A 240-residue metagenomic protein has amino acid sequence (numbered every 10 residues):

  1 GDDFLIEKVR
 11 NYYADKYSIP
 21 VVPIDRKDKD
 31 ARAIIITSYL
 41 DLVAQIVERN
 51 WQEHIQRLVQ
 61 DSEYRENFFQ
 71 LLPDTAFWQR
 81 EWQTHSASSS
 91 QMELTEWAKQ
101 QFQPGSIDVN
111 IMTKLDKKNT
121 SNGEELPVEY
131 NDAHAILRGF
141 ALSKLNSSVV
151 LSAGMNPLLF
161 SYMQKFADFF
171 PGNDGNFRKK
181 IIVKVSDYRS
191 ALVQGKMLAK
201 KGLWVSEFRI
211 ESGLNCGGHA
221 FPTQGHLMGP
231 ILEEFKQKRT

Functional and structural regions predicted by a protein language model:
G1-L159: Long, compositionally biased, glycine/small-hydrophobic-enriched stretches that function as flexible linkers, tethers
V21, D25, N122, N173-N176 (+2 more regions): Generic, low-specificity signal for short hydrophobic/alpha-helical stretches with a mild N-terminal bias, encompassing
D28, K117, L126-V128, P171 (+3 more regions): Residue-level signal for well-ordered alpha-helical segments
T113-S121, S143-L145, G175-N176, G218-L232: Gly-rich Lys/Arg/Thr-decorated short loops/hinges at beta-loop-alpha junctions or inter-strand turns that position
A133, N156-P171, D187-A191, P222-Q224: Active-site-adjacent beta->alpha loops and helix N-cap segments on the catalytic face of soluble alpha/beta enzymes
G139-K144, M163-D174, L198-G202: Acidic (Asp/Glu)-rich catalytic clusters
K179-T240: Glycine-rich phosphate/ribose-binding loops and adjacent secondary-structure elements that form binding surfaces
